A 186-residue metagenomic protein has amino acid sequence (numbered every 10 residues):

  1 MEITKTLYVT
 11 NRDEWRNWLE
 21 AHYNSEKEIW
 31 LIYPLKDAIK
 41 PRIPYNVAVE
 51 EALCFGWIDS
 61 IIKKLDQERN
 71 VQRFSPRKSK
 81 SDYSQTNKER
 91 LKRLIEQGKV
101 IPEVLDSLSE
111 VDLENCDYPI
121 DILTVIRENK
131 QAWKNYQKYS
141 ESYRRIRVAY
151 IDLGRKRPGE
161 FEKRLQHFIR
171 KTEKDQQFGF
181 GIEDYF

Functional and structural regions predicted by a protein language model:
M1-F186: Charge-dense, helix-prone N-terminal extensions
